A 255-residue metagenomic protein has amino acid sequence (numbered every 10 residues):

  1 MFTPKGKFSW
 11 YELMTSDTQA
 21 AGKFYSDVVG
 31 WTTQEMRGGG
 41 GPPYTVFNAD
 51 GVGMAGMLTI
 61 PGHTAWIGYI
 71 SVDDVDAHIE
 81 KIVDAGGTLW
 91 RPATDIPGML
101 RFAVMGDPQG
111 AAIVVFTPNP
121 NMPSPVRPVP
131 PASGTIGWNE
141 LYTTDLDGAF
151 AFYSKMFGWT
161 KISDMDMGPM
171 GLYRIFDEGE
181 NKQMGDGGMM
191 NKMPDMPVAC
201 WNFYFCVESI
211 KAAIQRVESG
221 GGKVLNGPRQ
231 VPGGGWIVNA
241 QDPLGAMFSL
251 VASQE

Functional and structural regions predicted by a protein language model:
M1-P4, I79, V83, G87-G137 (+5 more regions): Vicinal oxygen chelate
F2-V52, D84, P92-L100, L141-M184 (+1 more regions): Core segments of cupin and vicinal oxygen chelate
K7-S16, V46-F47, T59-K81, R101-G106 (+3 more regions): Vicinal oxygen chelate
A21, W31-T33, V52-A55, T64 (+8 more regions): Short loop/beta submotifs within extracellular cysteine-rich repeat domains
G39, V52, H63-T64, P97 (+2 more regions): A generic fold-level signal
L58-G62, G68, V72, R91 (+2 more regions): DNA polymerase sliding clamps and clamp-related checkpoint/processivity subunits
